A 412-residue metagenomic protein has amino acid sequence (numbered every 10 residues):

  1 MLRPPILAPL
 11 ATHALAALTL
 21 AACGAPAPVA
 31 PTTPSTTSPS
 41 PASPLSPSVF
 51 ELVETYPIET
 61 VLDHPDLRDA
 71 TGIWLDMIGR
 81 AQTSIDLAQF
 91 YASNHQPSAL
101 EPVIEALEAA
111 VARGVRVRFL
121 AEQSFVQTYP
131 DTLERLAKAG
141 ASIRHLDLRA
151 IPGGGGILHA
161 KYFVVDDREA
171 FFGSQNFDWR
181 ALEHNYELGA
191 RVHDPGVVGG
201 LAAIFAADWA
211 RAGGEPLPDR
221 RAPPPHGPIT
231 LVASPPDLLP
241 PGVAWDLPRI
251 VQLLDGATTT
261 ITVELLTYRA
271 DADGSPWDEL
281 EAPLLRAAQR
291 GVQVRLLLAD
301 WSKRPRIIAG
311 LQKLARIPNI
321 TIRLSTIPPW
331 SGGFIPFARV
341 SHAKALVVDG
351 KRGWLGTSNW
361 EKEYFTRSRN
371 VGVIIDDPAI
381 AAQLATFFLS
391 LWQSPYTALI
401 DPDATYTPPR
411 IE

Functional and structural regions predicted by a protein language model:
M1-I6: N-terminal secretory signal peptides that target proteins for export/translocation
P9-A22: Bacterial N-terminal signal peptides
C23-R144, L148-E412: Charged, low-complexity intrinsically disordered terminal segments
